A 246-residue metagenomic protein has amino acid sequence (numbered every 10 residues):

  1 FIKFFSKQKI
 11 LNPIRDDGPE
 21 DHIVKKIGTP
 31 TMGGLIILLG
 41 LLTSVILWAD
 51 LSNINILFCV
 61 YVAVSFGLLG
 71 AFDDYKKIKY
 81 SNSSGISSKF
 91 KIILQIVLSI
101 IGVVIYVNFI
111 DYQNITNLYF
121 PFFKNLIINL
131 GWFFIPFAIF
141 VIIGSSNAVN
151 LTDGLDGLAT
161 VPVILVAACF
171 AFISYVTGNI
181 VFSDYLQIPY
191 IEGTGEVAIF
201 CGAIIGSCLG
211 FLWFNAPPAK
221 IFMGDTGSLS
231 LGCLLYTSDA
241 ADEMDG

Functional and structural regions predicted by a protein language model:
F1-F4, L39-L68, V104-N108, N114-L118 (+4 more regions): Alpha-helical transmembrane segments
F1-N129, F133, F137: N-terminal transmembrane signal-anchor/hairpin module of polytopic inner-membrane proteins
D17, D21, D73-K76, N82-G85 (+8 more regions): Residue-level detector of solvent-exposed, low-hydrophobicity positions
